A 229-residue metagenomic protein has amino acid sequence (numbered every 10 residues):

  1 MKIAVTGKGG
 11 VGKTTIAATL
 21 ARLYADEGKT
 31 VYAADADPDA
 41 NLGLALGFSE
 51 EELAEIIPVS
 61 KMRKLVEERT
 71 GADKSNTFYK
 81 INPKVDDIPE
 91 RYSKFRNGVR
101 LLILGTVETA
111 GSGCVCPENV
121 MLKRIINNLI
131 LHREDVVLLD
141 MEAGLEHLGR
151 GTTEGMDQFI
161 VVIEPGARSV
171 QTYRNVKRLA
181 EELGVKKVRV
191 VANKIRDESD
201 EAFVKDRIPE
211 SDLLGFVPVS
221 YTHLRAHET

Functional and structural regions predicted by a protein language model:
V5: Hydrophobic anchor at the beta1->P-loop junction of P-loop NTPases
G10: Walker A (P-loop) phosphate-binding loop of P-loop NTPases
K13: Conserved lysine of the Walker
I16: Hydrophobic positions on the alpha1 helix immediately C-terminal to the Walker A/P-loop
T19, D26, P117-F216: Conserved catalytic-core segment of NTP-binding enzymes
E27-F95: N-terminal phosphate/diphosphate-binding loop that engages ATP/GTP or pyrophosphate donors across diverse enzyme folds
T77-M141: Phosphate-binding/switch loop-helix module in NTP-utilizing enzymes
T222-T229: Conserved small/polar residues in nucleotide/adenosyl-binding loops
